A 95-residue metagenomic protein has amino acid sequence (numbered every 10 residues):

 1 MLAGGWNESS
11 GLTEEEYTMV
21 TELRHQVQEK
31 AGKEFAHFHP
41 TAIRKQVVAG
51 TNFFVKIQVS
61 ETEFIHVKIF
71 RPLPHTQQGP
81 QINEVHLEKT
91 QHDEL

Functional and structural regions predicted by a protein language model:
M1-L95: N- and C-terminal low-complexity/disordered segments
